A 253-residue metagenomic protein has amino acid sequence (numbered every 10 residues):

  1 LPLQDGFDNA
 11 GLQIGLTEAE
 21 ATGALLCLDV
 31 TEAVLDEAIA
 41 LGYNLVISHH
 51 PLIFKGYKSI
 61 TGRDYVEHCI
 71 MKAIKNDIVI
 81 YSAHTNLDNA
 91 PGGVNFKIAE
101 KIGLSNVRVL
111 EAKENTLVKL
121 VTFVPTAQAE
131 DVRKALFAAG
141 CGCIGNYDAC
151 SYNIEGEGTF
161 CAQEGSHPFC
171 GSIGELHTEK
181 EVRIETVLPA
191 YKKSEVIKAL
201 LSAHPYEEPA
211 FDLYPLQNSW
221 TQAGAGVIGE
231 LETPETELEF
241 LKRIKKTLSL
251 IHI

Functional and structural regions predicted by a protein language model:
L1-H252: Hydrophobic structural segments
